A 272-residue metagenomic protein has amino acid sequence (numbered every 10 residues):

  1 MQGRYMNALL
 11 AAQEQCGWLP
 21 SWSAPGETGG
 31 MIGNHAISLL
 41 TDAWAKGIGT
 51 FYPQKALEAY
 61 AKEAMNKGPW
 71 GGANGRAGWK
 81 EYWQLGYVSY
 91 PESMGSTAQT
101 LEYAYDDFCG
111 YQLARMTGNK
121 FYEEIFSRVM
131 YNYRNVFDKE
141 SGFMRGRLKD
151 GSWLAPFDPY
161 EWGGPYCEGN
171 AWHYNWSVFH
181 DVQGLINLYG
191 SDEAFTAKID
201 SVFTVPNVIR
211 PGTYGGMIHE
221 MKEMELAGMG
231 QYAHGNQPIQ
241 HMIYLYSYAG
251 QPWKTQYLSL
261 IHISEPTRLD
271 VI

Functional and structural regions predicted by a protein language model:
M1, G228-P252, R268: C-terminal substrate/ligand-recognition segments
M1-A114, S127, W172-N187: Aromatic-rich carbohydrate-recognition surfaces in CAZymes
Q2-L9, F51-K67, K120-R134, S191-P206 (+1 more regions): Extended, well-ordered alpha-helical scaffold segments
L19-P20, M116-I239: Catalytic cores of carbohydrate-active enzymes
I48-G49, G190, A249-G250: Alpha-helix capping and inter-helical loop/turn segments
D107, L113-M116, K120, L185 (+2 more regions): Ordered core of a single globular domain
F108, H219, E223, S264: Short, conserved helix/loop micro-motifs enriched in His/Cys and acidic residues
I261-I272: Single conserved hydrophobic/aromatic residue that forms the stacking wall/gate of nucleotide- or nucleobase-binding
